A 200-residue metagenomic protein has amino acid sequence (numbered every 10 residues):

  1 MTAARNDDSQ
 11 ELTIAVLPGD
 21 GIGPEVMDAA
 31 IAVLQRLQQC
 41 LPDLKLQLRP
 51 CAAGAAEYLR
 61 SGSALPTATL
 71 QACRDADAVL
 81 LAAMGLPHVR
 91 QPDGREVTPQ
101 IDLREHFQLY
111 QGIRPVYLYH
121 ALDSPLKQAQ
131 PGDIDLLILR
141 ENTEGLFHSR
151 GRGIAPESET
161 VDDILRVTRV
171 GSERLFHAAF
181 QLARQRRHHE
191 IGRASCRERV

Functional and structural regions predicted by a protein language model:
M1-D7: A short, basic/flexible loop-to-alpha-helix module at the beginning of a structural domain
S9-I14: Extreme N-terminal starter segment of soluble prokaryotic enzymes
A15-A32, L37-L41, E157-R199: Glycine-rich phosphate/diphosphate-binding loop of Rossmann-like nucleotide-binding domains
G19-G21, A53, M84, L118 (+1 more regions): Short, ordered loop/turn segments at secondary-structure junctions
D43-T67: N-terminal beta-loop-helix "entrance" segment that forms/cooperates in small-molecule cofactor or anionic ligand
R49, L81, H189-R193: Short beta-strand segments at enzyme active-site cores
A52-G54, N142-T143, S195-R199: Glycine-rich beta-alpha junction loops
Y58-L165: N-terminal glycine-rich phosphate/adenylate-binding segment common to multiple enzyme folds
